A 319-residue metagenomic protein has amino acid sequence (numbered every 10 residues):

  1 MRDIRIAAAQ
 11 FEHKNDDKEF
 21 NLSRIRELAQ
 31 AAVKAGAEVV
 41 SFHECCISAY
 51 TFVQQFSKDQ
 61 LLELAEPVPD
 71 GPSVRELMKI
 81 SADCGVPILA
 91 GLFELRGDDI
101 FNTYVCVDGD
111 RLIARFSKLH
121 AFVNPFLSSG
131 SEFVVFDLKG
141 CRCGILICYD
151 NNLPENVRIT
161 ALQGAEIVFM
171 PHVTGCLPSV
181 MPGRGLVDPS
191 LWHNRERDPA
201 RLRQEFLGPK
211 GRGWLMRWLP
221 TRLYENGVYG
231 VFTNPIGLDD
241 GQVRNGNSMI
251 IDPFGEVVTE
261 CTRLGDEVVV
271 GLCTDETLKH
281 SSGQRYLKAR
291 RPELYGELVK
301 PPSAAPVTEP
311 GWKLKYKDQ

Functional and structural regions predicted by a protein language model:
D3-N15, S41, T103, R115-K118 (+2 more regions): Active-site-proximal beta-strand elements of phosphoester/diester hydrolases
I6, C106-I113, I251-T259: Short, glycine-anchored, charge-dense loop/turn motifs used at functional sites
I6, N21, A29-D59, S81 (+5 more regions): Active-site beta-strand/loop signature of hydrolases that rely on acidic residues for catalysis
Q55-P69: A charged helix-plus-loop insertion that forms the helical arch/lid used to bind and gate nucleic-acid substrates
P69-P87, R142, N151-E267: CN hydrolase (nitrilase-like) catalytic-core segments centered on the catalytic cysteine and neighboring Lys/Glu
A90-L92, T103-C106, V134, S248-I250 (+1 more regions): Short beta-strand scaffold segments in enzyme catalytic cores
K118-E132, G265-Q284: A short, polar/charged loop-to-alpha-helix boundary motif
G144-E166, M170-H172, L278-Q319: Cysteine/selenocysteine-centered motifs that mediate thiol-based redox chemistry or coordinate metal-sulfur cofactors
